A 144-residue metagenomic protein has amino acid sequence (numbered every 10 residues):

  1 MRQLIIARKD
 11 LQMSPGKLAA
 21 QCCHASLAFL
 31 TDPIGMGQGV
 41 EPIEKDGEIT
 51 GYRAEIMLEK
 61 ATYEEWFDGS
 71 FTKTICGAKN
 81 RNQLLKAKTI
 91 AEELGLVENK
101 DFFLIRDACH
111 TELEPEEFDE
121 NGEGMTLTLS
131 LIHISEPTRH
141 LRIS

Functional and structural regions predicted by a protein language model:
M1-Q3, S70-F71, L96-K100, E123-L127: Short coil/turn connectors at secondary-structure junctions
L4, K9-E55: Glycine- and Gly-Pro-enriched alpha-helical subdomains that act as flexible, kink-prone "lid/hinge" or packing modules
I6-R8, S70-A78, L127-L131: Short glycine-rich or small-residue beta-strand-to-loop segments that form or flank ligand, phosphate, metal/Fe-S
G37-G39, T50-Y52, K60-E64, N82 (+3 more regions): Feature captures the catalytic cores and cofactor-binding loops of soluble hydro-lyases/lyases that act on carboxylate
D46-T74: Conserved, aromatic- and glycine-enriched, well-ordered alpha/beta core segments that occur as contiguous structural
L58-F67, C109-G122: Short, flexible, solvent-exposed loop/turn segments with mixed acidic/basic and small polar residues
G69-E116: Mid-chain, well-packed structural core segment of small domains
I132-S144: Single conserved hydrophobic/aromatic residue that forms the stacking wall/gate of nucleotide- or nucleobase-binding
